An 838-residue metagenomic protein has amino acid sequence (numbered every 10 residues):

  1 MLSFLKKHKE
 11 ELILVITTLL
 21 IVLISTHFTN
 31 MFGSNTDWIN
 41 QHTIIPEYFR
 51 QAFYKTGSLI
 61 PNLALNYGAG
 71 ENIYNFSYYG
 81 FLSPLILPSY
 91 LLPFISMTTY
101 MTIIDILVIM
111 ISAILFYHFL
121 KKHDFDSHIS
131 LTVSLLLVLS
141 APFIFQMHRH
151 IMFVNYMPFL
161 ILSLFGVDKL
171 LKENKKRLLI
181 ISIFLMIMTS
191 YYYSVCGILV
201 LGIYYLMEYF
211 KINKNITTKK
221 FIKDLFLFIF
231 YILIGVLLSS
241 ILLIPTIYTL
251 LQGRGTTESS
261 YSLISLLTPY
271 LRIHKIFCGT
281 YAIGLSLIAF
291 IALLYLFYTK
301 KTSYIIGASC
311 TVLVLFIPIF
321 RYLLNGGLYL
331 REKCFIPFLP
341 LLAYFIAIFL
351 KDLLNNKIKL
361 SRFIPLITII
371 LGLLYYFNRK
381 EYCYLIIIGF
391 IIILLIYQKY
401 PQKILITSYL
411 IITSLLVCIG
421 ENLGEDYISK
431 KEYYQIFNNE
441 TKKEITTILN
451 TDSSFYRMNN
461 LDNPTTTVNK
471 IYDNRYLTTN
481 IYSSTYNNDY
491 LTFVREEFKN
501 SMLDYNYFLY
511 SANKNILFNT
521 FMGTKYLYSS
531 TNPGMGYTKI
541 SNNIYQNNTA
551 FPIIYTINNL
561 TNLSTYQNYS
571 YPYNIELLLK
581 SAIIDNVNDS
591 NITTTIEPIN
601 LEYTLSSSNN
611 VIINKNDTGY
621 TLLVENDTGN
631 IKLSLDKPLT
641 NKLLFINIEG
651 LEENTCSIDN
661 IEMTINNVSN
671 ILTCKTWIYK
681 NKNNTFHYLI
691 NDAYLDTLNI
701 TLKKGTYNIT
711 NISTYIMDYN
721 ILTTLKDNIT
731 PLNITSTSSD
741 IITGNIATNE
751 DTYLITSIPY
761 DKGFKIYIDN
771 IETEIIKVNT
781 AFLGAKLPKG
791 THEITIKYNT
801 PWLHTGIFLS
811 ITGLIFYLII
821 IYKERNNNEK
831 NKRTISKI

Functional and structural regions predicted by a protein language model:
L2-K6, I599-I838: Active-site-proximal, structured, solvent-exposed surfaces of multi-pass membrane proteins that position macromolecular
V15-L19, D105-H123, H128-L171, K175-K211 (+4 more regions): Membrane-embedded helix bundles of polyisoprenyl
T18-A113, L135-M157, C196, L250-G255 (+4 more regions): Membrane-interface coil-to-helix junctions
A69, N75-Y78, T413-K430, L449-F521 (+6 more regions): Extracytoplasmic/lumenal acceptor-recognition loop(s) of multi-pass membrane glycoenzymes
Y74-Y79, T98-I109, L136-L164, L171 (+4 more regions): Membrane-interface micro-motifs in multi-pass membrane enzymes
P88, S483-N609, S634, K642 (+2 more regions): A cross-kingdom signal targeting lumenal/periplasmic-facing segments of multi-pass membrane and secretory-pathway
Y193, S303-T441, N660-M663, K789-I838: Contiguous transmembrane helix-bundle modules in multi-pass membrane proteins
D224-I336: Periplasmic/ER-lumenal interhelical loops and adjacent helix-loop junctions in multi-pass membrane proteins
